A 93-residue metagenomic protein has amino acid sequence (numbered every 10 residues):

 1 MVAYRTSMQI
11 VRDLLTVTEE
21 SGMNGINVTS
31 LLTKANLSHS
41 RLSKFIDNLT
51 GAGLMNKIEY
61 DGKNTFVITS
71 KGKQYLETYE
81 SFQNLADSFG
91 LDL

Functional and structural regions predicted by a protein language model:
M1-L15: Short alpha-helical segments that sit at the start of domains
Y4-R5, N36-G51: Short amphipathic alpha-helical interaction segments
L15-M23, E80: Short, locally clustered residues in the helix-turn-helix/winged-helix DNA-binding domain
M23-K34: Short acidic, hydrophobic short linear motifs in intrinsically disordered regions
T50-Y60: A short, conserved structural fragment
N64-E77: Basic, amphipathic "hinge/linker" alpha-helix immediately C-terminal to the N-terminal HTH DNA-binding motif
E80-L93: Amphipathic alpha-helical dimerization/coiled-coil segments that flank or bridge DNA-binding/regulatory modules
